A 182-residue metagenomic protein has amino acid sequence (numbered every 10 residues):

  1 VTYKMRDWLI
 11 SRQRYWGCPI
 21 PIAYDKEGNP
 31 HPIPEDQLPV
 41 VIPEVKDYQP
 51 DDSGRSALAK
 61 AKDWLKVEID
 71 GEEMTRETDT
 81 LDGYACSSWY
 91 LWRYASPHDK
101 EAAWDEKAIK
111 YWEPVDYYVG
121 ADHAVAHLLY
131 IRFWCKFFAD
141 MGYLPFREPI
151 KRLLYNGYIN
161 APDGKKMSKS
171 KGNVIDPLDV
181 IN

Functional and structural regions predicted by a protein language model:
V1-N182: Structured secondary-structure scaffolds
